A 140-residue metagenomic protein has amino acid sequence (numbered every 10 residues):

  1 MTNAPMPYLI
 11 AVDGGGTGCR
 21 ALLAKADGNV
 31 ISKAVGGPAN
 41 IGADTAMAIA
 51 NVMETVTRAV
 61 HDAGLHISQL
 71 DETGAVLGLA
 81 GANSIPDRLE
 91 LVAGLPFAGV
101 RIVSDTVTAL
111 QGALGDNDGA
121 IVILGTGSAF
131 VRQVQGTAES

Functional and structural regions predicted by a protein language model:
M1-P5, A98-V122: Conserved phosphate-binding catalytic cores of ATP/NTP-utilizing and phosphoryl-transfer enzymes
A4-R58, E139-S140: Short glycine-rich, Thr/Ser-proximal phosphate-binding strand/loop in the N-terminal lobe of ATP-dependent enzymes
D13, D105, G125: Active-site glycine-centered loops adjacent to acidic/histidine catalytic or metal-binding residues that shape
T17, G81-N83, T126-A129: Short glycine-rich anion-binding loops that position phosphate/pyrophosphate groups of nucleotides and phosphorylated
N40-I41, V56, V60-I102, A113-L114: Short beta-strand-loop/turn "lid" adjacent to the catalytic site in phosphate-handling enzymes
P86, A109-G112, A129-R132: Short, well-ordered, mixed-charge alpha-helical segments that flank or form enzyme active sites
N117-S140: Glycine-rich phosphate-binding loop of actin/hexokinase-like ATP-binding domains
